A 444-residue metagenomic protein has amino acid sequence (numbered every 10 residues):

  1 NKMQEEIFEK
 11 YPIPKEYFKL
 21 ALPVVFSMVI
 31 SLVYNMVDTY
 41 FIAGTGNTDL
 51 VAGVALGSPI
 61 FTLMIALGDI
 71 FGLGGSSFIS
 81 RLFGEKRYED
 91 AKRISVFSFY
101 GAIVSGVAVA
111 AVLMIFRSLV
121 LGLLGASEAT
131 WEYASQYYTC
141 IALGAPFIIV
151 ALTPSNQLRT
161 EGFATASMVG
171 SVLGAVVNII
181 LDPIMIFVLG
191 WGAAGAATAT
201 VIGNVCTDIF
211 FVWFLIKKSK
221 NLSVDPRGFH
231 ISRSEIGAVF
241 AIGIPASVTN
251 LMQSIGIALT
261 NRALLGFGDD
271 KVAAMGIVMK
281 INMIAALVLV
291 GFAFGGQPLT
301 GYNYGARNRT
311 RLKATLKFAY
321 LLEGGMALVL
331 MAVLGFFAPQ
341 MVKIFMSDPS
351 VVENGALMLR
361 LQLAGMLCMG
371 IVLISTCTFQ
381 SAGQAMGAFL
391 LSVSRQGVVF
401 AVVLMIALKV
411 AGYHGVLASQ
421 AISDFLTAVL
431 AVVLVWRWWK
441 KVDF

Functional and structural regions predicted by a protein language model:
N1-A21, I79-P146, V188-I244, T300-G365 (+1 more regions): Short alpha-helical transmembrane segments in multi-pass integral membrane proteins
E9-Y40, G44-T45, P59-G74, F78 (+7 more regions): N-terminal transmembrane alpha-helices
K19-D38, C140, G174, G203-T207 (+2 more regions): Transmembrane helical elements of multi-pass membrane transporters/channels
V29, V33-A52, L121-E128, I184-W191 (+4 more regions): Helix-terminus/linker motif at the lipid-water interface of multi-pass membrane proteins
I42-T62, E128-Y133, A193-A194, E235-I242 (+5 more regions): Interfacial/gating helices of multi-pass transporter permease domains
V51-A111, I148-S167, N261, M275-A338 (+2 more regions): Small-residue-rich hydrophobic transmembrane alpha-helices
L63-A66, N178-P183, D208-V212, I284-L287 (+4 more regions): Hydrophobic transmembrane alpha-helices of multi-pass small-molecule transporters
I141-R159, S167-A175, A196-F211, V290-A293 (+3 more regions): Short runs within selected transmembrane alpha-helices of multi-pass transporters and secretion channels
